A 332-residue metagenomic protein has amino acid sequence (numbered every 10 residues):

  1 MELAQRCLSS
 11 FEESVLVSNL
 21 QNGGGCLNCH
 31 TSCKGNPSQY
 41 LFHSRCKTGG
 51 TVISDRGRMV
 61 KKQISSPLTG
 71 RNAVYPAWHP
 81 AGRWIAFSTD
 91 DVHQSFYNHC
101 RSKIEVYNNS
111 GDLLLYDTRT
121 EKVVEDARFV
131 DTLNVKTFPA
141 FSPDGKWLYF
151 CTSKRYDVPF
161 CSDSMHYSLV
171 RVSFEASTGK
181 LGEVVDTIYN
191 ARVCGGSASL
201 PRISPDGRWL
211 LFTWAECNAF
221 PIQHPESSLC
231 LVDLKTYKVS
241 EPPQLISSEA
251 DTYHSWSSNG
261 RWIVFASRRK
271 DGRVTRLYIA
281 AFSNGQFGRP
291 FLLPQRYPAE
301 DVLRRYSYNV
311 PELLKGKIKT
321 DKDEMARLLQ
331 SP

Functional and structural regions predicted by a protein language model:
M1-P332: Sequence signature of WD/YWTD-type beta-propeller architectures
